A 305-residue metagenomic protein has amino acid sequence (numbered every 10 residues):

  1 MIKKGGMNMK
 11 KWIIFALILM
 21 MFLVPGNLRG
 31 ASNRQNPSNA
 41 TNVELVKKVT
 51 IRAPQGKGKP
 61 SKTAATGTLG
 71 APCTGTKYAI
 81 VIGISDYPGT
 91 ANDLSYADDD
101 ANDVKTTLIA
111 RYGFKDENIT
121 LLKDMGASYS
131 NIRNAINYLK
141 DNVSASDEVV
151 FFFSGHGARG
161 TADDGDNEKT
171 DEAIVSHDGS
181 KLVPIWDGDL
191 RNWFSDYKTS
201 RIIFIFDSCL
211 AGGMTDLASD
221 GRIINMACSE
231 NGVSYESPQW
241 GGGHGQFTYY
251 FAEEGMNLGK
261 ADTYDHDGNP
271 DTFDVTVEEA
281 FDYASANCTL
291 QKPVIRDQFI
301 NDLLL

Functional and structural regions predicted by a protein language model:
M1-N8: Short, Lys/Arg-enriched N-terminal segments with co-localized hydrophobic residues within the first ~10-30 amino acids
A16-L23: Bacterial N-terminal signal peptides
L23-R29: C-terminal segment of classical bacterial N-terminal signal peptides
G30-D166, P238, I300, L304-L305: Boundary/activation segment at the start of structured domains
T50, T76, R133-S154, R159-D216: Caspase-like (clan CD) cysteine peptidase catalytic core
I80-S85, L122-G126, F152-H156, S176-G179 (+3 more regions): Active-site-proximal beta-strand/loop segments in catalytic clefts of secreted hydrolases
G83, I202-V294: Active-site-proximal C-terminal subdomain of hydrolase catalytic domains
D93, D164-A173, D265-V277, D302-L303: Acidic, glycine-anchored loop motifs typical of Ca2+
